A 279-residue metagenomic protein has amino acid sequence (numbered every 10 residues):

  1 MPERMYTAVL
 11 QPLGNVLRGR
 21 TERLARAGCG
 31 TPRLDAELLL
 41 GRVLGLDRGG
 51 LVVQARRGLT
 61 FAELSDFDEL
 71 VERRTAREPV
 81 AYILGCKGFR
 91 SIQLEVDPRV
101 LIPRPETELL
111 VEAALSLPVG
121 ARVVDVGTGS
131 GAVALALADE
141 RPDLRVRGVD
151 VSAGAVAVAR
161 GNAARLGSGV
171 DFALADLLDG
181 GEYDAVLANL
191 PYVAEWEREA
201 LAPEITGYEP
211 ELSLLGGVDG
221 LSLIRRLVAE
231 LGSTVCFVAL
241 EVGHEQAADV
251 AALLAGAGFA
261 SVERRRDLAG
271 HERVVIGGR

Functional and structural regions predicted by a protein language model:
M1-P32: Non-catalytic nucleic-acid substrate-recognition regions in nucleic-acid-modifying enzymes
P2, R33, L38-A113: Conserved AdoMet
L24, A163, L254: Conserved hydrophobic residues forming the short capping helix/wall of the S-adenosyl-L-methionine
L39, R77, T107, V133 (+5 more regions): Residue-level signal for inorganic ion chemistry
Q93, R145, G169-D171, A260-E263: Conserved beta-strand segments of alpha/beta enzyme cores
I102-A202: Conserved SAM/SAH cofactor-binding pocket of Class I
Y192-S222: Mobile active-site "lid"/loop adjacent to the S-adenosyl-L-methionine
V218-G277: Conserved Class I SAM-dependent methyltransferase catalytic core
